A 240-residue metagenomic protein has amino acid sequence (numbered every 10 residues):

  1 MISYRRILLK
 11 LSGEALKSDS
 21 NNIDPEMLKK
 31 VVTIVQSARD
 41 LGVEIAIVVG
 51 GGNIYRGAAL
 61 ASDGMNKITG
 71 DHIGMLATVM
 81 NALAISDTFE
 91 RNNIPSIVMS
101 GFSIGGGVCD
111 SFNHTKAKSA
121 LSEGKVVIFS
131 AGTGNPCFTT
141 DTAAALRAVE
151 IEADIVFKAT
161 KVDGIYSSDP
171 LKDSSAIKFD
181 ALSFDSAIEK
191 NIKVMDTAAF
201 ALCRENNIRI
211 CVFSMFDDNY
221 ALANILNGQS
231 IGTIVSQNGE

Functional and structural regions predicted by a protein language model:
M1-E240: C-terminal catalytic "cap/lid" subdomain
